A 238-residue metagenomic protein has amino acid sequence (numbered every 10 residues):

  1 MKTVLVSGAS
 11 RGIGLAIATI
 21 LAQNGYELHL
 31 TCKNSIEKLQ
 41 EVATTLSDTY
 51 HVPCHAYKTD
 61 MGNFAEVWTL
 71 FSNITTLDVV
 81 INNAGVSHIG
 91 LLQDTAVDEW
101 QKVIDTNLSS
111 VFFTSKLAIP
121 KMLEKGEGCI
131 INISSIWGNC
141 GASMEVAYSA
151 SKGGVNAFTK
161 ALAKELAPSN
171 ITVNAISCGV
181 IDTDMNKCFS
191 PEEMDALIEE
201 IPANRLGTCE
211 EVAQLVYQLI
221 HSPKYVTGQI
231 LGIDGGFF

Functional and structural regions predicted by a protein language model:
S10-R11: Conserved glycine-rich cofactor-binding loop
L91-L92, E99-I104, E193, L197: Substrate-binding pocket helix/loop in short-chain dehydrogenase/reductase
S115, S151, T159: Active-site helix of classical SDR
P120, K164-P168: Alpha-helical segment proximal to the catalytic Tyr-Lys
E127, R205-I233: C-terminal substrate-recognition "lid" of short-chain dehydrogenase/reductases
S135: Residue(s) in the substrate-gating loop at a strand-loop-helix junction that position the organic substrate next
A167, T172, V226-G228: Short, small/polar-rich loop/turn modules that mediate ligand/substrate recognition or access, typified
